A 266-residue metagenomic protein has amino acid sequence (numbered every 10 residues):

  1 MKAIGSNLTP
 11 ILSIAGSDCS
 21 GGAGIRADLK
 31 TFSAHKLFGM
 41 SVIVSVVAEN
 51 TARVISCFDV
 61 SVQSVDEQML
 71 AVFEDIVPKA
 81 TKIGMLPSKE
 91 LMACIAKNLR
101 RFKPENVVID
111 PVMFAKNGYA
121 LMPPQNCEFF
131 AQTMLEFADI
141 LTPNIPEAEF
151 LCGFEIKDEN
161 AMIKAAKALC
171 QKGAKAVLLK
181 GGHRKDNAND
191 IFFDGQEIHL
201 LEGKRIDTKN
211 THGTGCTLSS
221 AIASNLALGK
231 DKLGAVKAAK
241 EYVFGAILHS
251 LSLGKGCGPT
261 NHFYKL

Functional and structural regions predicted by a protein language model:
K2, L8, S56-D59, L233-L266: Charged C-terminal helix
K2-N7, G24, D186-L201: Acidic-glycine-rich active-site phosphate/pyrophosphate-binding loop
K2-S13, F32-K116: Conserved N-terminal subdomain of the carbohydrate kinase-like
I14-S20, I198-H212: Short pre-catalytic strand/loop immediately N-terminal to key active-site residues, enriched for Gly-Thr
G21-L37: N-terminal basic/disordered segments at the start of proteins
R26, E149-F150, T208-K232: Short, small-residue alpha-helix embedded
K36-M40, I198-H199, N225-A239: Phosphate-handling active-site elements
P124-I198: Conserved phosphate/ATP/ADP-binding segment of small-molecule kinases
